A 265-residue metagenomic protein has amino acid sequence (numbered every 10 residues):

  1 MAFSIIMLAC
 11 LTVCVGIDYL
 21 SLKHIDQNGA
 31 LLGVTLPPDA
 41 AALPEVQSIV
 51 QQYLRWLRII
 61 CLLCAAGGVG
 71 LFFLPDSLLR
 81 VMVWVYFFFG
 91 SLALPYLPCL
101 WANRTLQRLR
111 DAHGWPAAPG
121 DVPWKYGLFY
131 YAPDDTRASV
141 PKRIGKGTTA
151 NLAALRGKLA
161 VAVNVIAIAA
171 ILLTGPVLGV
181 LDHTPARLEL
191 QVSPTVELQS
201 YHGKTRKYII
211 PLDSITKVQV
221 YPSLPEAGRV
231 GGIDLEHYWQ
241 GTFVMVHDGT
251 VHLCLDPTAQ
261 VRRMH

Functional and structural regions predicted by a protein language model:
M1-A118: Transmembrane-helix bundle segments that line or gate the permeation/cavity pathway in multi-pass membrane proteins
L20-G33, R108-L155: Membrane-proximal soluble regions of multi-pass membrane proteins
H24, N28-L31, L100, G179-P211 (+1 more regions): Conserved beta-hairpin
S48-I60, D134-D135, V140-P141, Y208-V220: Acidic, Ser/Thr-rich low-complexity segments on the non-lumenal side of membrane proteins
G70-L74, R80, G127-L128, P141-K142 (+2 more regions): Extended interaction regions within the primary functional domain
P119-A132, Y201-H265: Non-transmembrane, membrane-adjacent beta-strand/coil modules in membrane-associated proteins and peripheral
R156-L178: Internal/C-terminal transmembrane anchor helices
